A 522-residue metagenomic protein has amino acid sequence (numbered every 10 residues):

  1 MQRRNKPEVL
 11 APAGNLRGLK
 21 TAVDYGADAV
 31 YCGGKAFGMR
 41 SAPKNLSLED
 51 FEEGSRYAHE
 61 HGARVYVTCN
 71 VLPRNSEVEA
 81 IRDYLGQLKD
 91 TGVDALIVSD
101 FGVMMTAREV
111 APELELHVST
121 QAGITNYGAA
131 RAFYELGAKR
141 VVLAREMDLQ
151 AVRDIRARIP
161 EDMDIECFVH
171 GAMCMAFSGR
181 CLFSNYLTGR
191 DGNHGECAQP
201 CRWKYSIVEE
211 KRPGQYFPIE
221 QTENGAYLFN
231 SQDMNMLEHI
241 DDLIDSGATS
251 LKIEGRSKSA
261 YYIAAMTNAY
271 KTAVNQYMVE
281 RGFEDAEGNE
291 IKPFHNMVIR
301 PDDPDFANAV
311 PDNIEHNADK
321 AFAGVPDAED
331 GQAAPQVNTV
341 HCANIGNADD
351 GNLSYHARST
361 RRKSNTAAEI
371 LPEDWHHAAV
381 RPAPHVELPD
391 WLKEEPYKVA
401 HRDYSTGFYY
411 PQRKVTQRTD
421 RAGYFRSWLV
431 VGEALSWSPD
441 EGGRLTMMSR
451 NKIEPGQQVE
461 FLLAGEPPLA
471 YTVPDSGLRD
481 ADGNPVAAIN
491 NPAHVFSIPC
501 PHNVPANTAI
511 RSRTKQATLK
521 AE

Functional and structural regions predicted by a protein language model:
M1-D24, A29-Y31, A36, S55 (+6 more regions): Surface-exposed amphipathic alpha-helical tracts and adjacent flexible/coil segments at the periphery of soluble enzymes
R40-H59: Glycine-rich, positively charged N-terminal anion/phosphate-binding segment
V67-T68, V98, V118-T120: Short beta-strand elements of ligand-binding domains
E79, L116-T125: Gly/Gly-Pro- and Ser/Thr-rich, intrinsically disordered tail segments characteristic of DNA damage-repair and tolerance
G102-V103: Alpha-helix capping/helix-boundary segments
R108: Short glycine-biased active-site loop of nucleotidyltransferases that positions the nucleotide triphosphate and helps
A111: Conserved phosphotransfer cores of two-component systems
